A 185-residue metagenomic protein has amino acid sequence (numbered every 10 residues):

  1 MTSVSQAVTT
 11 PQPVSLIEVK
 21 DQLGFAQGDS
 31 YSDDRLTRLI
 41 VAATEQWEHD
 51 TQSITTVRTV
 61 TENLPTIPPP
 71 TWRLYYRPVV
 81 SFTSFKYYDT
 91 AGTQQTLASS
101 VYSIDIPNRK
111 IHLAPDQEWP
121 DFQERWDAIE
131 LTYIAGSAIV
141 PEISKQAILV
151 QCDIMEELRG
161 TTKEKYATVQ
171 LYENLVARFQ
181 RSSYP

Functional and structural regions predicted by a protein language model:
M1-P185: Divalent metal-cofactor coordination and adjacent catalytic microenvironments
